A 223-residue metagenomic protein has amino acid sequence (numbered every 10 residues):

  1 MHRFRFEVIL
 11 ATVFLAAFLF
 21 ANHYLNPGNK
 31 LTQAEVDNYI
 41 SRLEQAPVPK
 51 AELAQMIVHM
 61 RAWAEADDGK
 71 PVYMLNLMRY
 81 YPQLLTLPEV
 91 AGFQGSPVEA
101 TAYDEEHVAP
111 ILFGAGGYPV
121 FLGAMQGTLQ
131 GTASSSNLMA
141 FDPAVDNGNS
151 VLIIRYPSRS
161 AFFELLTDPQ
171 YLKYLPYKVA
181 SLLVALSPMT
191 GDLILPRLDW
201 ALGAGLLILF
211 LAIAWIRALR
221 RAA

Functional and structural regions predicted by a protein language model:
H2-D146, G191-A223: Short S/T/G/P-rich N-terminal loop/turn motif that feeds into the first structured element of a domain
L138-M189: Extracytoplasmic/lumenal ectodomains and periplasmic regions of secretory and membrane proteins
